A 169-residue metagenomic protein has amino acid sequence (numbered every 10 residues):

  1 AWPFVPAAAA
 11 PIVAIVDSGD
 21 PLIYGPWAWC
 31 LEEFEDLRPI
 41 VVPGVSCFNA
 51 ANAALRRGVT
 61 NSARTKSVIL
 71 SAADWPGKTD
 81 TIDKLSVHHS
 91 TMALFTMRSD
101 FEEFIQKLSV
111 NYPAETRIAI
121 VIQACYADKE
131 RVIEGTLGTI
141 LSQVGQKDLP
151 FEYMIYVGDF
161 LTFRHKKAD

Functional and structural regions predicted by a protein language model:
A1-P3: A phosphate-binding glycine/aspartate-rich beta-alpha loop in the early core of alpha/beta enzymes
A9-W75: Short glycine-cluster motifs
P11-V13, G25-P26, C30-E32, R38 (+1 more regions): A contiguous loop/helix-start segment that scaffolds small-molecule binding in enzyme catalytic cores
